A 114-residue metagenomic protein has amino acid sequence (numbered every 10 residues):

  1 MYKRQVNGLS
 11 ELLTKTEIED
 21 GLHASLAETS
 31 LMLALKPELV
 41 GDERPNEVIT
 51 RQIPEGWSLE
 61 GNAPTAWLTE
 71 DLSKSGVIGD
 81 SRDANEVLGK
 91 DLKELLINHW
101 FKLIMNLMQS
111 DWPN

Functional and structural regions predicted by a protein language model:
K3-N114: Extended, histidine- and acidic-residue-enriched regions that form the cofactor-binding/catalytic faces
